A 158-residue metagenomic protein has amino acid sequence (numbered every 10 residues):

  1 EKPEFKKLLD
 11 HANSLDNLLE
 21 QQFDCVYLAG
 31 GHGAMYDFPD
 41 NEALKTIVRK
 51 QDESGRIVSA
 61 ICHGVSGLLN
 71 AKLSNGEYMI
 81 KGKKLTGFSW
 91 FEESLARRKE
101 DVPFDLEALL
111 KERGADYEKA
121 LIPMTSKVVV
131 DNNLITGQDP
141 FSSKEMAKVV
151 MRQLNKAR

Functional and structural regions predicted by a protein language model:
E1-S54, V58, S66-R158: Extended, subdomain-level signal for the structured scaffold at the beginning of enzyme domains
C62: Catalytic, metal-anchored helix/loop core of enzyme active sites in primary metabolism
